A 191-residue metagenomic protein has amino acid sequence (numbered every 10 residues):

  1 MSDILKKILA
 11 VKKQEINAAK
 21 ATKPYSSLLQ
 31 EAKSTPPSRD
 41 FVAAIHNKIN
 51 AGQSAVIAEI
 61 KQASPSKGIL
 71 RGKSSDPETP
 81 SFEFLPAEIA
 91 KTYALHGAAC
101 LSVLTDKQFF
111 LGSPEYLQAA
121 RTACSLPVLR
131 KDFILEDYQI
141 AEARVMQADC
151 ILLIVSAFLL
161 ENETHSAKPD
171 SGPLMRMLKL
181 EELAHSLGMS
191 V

Functional and structural regions predicted by a protein language model:
M1-V128, Y138, E163, P169 (+2 more regions): Conserved N-terminal beta1-alpha1 strand-loop-helix module at the mouth
L104-D106, K131-D132, L153-S156: Short beta->alpha connector loops at strand-helix junctions that form conserved, small/polar/Pro-enriched
A119-A120, M146-D149, L180-E182: Short, hinge-like loop/turn segments at secondary-structure boundaries
L135-E136, L174-K179: Active-site glycine-rich loop that binds ribose-phosphate moieties when present
L135-M146: Catalytic cores of alpha/beta
V145-N162: Glycine-rich phosphate-binding active-site loops on the catalytic face of alpha/beta enzymes
E161, G172-M175: A short glycine-/small-residue-rich loop at the edge of a beta-strand within enzyme catalytic domains
